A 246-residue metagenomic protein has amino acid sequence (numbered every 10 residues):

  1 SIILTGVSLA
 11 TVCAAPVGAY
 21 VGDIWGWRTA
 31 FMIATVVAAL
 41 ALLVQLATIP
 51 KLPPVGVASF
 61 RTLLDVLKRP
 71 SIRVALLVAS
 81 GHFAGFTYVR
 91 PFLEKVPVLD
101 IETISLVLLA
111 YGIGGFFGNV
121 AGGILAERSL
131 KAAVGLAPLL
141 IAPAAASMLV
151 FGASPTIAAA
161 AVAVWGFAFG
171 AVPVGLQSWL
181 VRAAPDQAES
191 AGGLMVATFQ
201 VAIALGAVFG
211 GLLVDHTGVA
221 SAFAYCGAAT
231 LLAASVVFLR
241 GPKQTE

Functional and structural regions predicted by a protein language model:
I3-A15, A41, Y111, G115 (+1 more regions): Structural signature of transmembrane alpha-helices in multi-pass secondary transporters
D23-T35, L212-T230: A membrane-interface helix-boundary motif in multi-pass transporters
A30, T35-V55, V236-R240: C-terminal membrane-cytosol helix-exit motif in multi-pass small-molecule transporters
T48-L77: Juxtamembrane intracellular "pre-TM" segments in multi-pass secondary transporters
T87-E102: Short amphipathic helix-loop junctions that connect adjacent transmembrane helices in Major Facilitator Superfamily/SLC
G118-L130, V214: Helix-to-loop junctions at the C-terminal end of transmembrane segments in multipass secondary transporters
A132-L176: C-terminal transmembrane helical hairpin of 12-TM major facilitator-type secondary transporters
A183-T217, C226: A late C-terminal transmembrane helix in Major Facilitator Superfamily
